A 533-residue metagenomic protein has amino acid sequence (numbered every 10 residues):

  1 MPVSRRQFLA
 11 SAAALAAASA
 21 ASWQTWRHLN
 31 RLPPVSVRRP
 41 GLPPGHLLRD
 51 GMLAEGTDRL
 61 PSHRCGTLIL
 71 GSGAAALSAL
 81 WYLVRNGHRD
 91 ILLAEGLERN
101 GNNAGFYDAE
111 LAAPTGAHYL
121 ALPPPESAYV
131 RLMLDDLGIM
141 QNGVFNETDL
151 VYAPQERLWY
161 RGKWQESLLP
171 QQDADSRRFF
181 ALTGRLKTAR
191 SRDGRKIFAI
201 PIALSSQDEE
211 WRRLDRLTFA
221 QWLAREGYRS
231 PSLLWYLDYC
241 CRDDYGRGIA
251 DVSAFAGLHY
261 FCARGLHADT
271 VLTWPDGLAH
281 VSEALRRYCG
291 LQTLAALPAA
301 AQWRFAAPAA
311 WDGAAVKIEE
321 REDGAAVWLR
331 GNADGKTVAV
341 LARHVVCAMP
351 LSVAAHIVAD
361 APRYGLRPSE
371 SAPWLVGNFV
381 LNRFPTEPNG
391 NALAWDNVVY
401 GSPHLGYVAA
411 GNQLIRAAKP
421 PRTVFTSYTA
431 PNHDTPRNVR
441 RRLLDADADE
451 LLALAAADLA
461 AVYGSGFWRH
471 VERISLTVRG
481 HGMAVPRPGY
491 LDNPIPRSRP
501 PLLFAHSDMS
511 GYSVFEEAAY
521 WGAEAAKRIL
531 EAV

Functional and structural regions predicted by a protein language model:
M1-A16: N-terminal secretory signal peptides and thylakoid transit peptides that target proteins across membranes
S11, A17-D58, R161, S167-P170 (+1 more regions): Conserved flavin/dinucleotide-binding core of flavoenzymes
P61-G73: Beta1/beta-strand and adjacent pyrophosphate-binding region of the FAD-binding site in flavoprotein oxidoreductases
V84-Y107: Glycine-rich FAD pyrophosphate-binding loop
P114-L150: Conserved FAD-binding subdomain of flavin-dependent enzymes
D135, V144-D251: Mobile amphipathic helical/loop "lid" adjacent to a hydrophobic cofactor/ligand pocket
F198-A314, G324: Active-site/ligand-binding neighborhood in enzyme catalytic cores
W311-F425, V462: Mid-domain catalytic core of redox enzymes that form a hydrophobic substrate pocket/lid adjacent to a catalytic redox
